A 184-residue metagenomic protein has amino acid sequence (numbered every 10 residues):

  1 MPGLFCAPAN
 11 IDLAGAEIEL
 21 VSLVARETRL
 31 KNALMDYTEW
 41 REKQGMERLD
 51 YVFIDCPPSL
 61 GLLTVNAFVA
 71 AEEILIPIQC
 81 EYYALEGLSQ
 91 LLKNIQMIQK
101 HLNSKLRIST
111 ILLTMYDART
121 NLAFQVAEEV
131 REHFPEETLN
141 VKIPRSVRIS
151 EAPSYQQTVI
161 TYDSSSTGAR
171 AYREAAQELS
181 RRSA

Functional and structural regions predicted by a protein language model:
M1-E47, L102, A152-Y155: P-loop/Walker-type NTP enzyme "switch/lid" segment
A9, N32, V141, R145 (+1 more regions): Active-site donor-binding loop signature of nucleotide-sugar glycosyltransferases
R29, Q90, A171: Charged catalytic carboxylate motif
E39-V147: Conserved catalytic-core segment of NTP-binding enzymes
E137, A169, R173: H/E-rich (His + Asp/Glu) clusters that bind or coordinate divalent metals
P153-R170: C-terminal boundary of histidine-terminating zinc-finger modules
E174-S183: C-terminal alpha-helix
